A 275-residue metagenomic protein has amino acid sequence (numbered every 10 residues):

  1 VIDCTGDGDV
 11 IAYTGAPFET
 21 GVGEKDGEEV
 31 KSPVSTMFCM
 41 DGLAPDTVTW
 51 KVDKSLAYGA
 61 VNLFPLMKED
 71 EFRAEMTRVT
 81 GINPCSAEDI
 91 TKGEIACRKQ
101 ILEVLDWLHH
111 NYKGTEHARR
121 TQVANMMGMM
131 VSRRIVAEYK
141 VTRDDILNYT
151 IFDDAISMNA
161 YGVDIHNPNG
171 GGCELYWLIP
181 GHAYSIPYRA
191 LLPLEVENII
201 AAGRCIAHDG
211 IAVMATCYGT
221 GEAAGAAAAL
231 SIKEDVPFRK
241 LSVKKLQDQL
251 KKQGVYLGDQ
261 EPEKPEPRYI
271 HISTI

Functional and structural regions predicted by a protein language model:
C4-I275: Flavin (FAD/FMN)-binding glycine-rich loop and adjacent Rossmann-like elements that form
